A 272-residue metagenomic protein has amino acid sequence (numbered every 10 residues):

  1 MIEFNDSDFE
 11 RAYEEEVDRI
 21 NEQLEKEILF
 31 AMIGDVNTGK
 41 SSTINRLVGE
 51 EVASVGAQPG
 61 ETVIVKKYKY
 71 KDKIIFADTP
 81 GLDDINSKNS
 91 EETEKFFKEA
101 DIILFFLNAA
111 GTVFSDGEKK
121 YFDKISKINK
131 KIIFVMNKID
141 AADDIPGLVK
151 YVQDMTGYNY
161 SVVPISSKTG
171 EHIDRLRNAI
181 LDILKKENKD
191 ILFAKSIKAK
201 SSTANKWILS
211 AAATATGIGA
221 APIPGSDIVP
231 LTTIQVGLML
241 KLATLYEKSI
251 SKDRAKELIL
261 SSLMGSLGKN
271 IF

Functional and structural regions predicted by a protein language model:
M1-P80, D84, Y246-S249: Conserved G1/Walker A P-loop phosphate-binding module
I2-R11, L24-E27, A31-M32, N178-L209 (+2 more regions): C-terminal non-catalytic interaction/localization modules
R11-A12, K138-A199: Canonical P-loop GTPase G-domain recognition
I20, Y70-I74, E92-Y160: Conserved C-terminal guanine-recognition region of P-loop GTPase G domains, centered on the G4
N21-Q23, G157-N178, A212-D227, T233: Polybasic, low-complexity association/targeting segments
T43, D78, L104, I223 (+1 more regions): Residue-level signature of catalytic and energy-coupling elements of molecular machines, predominantly ATP/GTP-dependent
P80-N86, N108-G111: Flexible beta-alpha connector loops of hexameric P-loop NTPases
W207-L240, L245, S249-F272: Membrane-inserting effector segments that mediate pore formation, membrane fusion, or transient membrane insertion
